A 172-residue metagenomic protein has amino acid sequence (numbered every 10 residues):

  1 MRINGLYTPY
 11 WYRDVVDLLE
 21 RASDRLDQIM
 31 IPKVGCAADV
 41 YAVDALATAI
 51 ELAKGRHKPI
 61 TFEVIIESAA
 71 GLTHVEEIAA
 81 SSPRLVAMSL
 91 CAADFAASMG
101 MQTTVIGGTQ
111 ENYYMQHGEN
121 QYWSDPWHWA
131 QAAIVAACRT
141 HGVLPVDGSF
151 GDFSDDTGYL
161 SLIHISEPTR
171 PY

Functional and structural regions predicted by a protein language model:
M1-A49, E67, G71: Active-site beta->alpha loop and helix N-cap motifs at the rims of alpha/beta catalytic domains
M1-I3, D27-I31, I60-I66, V86-L90 (+2 more regions): Hydrophobic faces of well-ordered beta-strands that scaffold small-molecule active sites in alpha/beta enzyme cores
A22-R25, A49-K58, G142: Short helix-capping segments at alpha-helix termini
I29, I78, C91, I134: Conserved, mostly hydrophobic/aromatic
E63-A79, N120-W127, D152-L160: Active-site glycine- and acidic-residue-rich loops that bind and position anionic ligands or nucleotide-like cofactors
G100-D125: Glycine-rich tight-turn/loop motif centered on a GG-T
A137-F153: Active-site rim beta-loop-alpha module in soluble metabolic enzymes
I163-Y172: Single conserved hydrophobic/aromatic residue that forms the stacking wall/gate of nucleotide- or nucleobase-binding
